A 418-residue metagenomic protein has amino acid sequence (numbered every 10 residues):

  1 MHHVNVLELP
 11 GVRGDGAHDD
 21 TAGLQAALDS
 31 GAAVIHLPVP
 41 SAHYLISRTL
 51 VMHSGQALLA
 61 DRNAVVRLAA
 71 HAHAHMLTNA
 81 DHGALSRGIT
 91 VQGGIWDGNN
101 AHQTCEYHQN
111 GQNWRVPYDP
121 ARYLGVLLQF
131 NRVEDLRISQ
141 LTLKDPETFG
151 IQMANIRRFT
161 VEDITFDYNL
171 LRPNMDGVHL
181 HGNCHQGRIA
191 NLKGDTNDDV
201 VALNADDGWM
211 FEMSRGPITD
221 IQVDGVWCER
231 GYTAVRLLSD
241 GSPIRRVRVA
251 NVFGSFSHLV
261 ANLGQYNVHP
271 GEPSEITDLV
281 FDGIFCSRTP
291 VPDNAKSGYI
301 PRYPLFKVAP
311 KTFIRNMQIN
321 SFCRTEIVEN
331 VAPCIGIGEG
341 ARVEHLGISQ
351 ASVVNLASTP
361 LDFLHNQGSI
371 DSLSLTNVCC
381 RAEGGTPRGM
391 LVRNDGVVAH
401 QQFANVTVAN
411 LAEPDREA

Functional and structural regions predicted by a protein language model:
M1-A418: Extracellular/periplasmic carbohydrate-active domains that bind, remodel, or depolymerize complex polysaccharides
